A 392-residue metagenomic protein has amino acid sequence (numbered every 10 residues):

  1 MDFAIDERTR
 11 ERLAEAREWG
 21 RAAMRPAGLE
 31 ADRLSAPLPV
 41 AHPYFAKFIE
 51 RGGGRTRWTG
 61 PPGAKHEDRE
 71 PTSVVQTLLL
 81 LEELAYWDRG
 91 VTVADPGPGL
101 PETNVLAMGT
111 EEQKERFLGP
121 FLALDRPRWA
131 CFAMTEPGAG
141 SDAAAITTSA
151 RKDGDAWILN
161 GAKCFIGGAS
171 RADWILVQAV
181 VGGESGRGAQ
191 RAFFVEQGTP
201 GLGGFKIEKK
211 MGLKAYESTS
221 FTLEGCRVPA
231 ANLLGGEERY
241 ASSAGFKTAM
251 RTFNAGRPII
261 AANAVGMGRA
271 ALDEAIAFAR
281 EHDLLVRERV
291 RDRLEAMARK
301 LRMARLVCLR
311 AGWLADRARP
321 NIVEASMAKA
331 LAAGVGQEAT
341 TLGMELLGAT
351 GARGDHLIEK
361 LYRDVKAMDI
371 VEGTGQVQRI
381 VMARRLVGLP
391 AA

Functional and structural regions predicted by a protein language model:
M1-V93, P120, A392: Amphipathic, small/basic residue-rich leader segments at the start of a protein or domain
D2, L80, L100, E112 (+1 more regions): Glycine-rich phosphate/cofactor-binding loops in nucleotide/flavin-utilizing enzymes
D2-E7, E11-R12, R69, G204-R302 (+1 more regions): Glycine-rich beta->alpha junctions and the first turn(s) of the following alpha-helix
R25-A36, I276-R291, R302-A332, T340-A352: C-terminal helix-coil-helix/basic helical segment that borders enzyme active sites and/or dimer interfaces and provides
T92-E112, G140: N-terminal glycine-rich flavin-associated loop
R126-M134: A short, Trp-centered hydrophobic/proline-enriched beta-strand micro-motif
T148-R151: A structural signal for short hydrophobic beta-strand segments in well-ordered beta-sheet cores
N160-G204: A short core secondary-structure module
